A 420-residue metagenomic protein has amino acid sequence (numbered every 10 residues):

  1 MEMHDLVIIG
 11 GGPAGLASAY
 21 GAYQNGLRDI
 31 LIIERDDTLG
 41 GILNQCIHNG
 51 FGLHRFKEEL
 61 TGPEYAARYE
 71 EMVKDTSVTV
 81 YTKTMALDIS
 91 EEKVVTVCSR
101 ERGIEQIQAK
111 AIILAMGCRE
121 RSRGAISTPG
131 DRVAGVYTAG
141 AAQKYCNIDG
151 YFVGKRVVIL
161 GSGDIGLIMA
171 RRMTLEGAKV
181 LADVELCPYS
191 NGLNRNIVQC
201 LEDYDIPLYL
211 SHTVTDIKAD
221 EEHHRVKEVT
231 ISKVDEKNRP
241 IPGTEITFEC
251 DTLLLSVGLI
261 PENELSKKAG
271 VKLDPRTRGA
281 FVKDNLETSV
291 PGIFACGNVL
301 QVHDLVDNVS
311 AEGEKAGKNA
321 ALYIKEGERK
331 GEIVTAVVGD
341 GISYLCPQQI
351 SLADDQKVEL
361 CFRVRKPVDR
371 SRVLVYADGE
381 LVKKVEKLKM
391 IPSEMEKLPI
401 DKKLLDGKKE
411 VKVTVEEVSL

Functional and structural regions predicted by a protein language model:
M1-D5, L60, T82, A321-L420: Rossmann-like nucleotide/phosphate-binding core characteristic of flavoprotein oxidoreductases
M1-I9, A67-R156, K233-G243, L254 (+1 more regions): FAD-binding core/adjacent interface of flavoenzyme oxidoreductases
H4-R68, K144, V153-Q199: Beta1-alpha1 glycine-rich phosphate/pyrophosphate-binding loop at the start of Rossmann-like nucleotide-binding domains
F56-E59, P63, R132, C187 (+4 more regions): Hydrophobic alpha-helical scaffolding
E70-S90, V95-V97, T174-E264, K357-K389: A Rossmann-like FAD-binding core segment of flavoenzymes
E105, A111-L208, T213-R225, A295 (+2 more regions): Predominantly flavin-linked oxidoreductase catalytic cores and closely associated redox partners
L114, V136-C146, T252-H303: FAD-site-proximal beta/loop scaffold in flavoenzymes
C296-D340: A conserved FAD-binding loop/helix module that cradles the flavin
